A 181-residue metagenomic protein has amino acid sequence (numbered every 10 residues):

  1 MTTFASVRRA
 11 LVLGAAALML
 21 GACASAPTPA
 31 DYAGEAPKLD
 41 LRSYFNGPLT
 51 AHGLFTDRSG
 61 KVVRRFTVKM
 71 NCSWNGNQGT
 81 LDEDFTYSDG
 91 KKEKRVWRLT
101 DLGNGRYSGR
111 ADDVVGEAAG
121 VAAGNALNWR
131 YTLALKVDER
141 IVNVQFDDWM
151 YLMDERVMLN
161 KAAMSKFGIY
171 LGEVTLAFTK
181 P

Functional and structural regions predicted by a protein language model:
T2-V12: Bacterial N-terminal signal peptides that target proteins for export
M19-A22: C-terminal motif of bacterial Sec signal peptides marking the signal peptidase cleavage site
A24-P27: Bacterial signal peptide processing site
Y32-P48: N-terminal helix-cap/turn-to-beta initiation motif at the start of protein domains
F45-G53, N160: A short, Trp-centered hydrophobic/proline-enriched beta-strand micro-motif
H52, T56-V137: Central antiparallel beta-sheet cores of small beta-barrel/beta-sandwich binding domains
V62-V68, I141-F146, Y170-G172: Amphipathic hydrophobic-ligand
D147, Y151-P181: Glycine-rich, aromatic-bearing surface loops/beta-hairpins
